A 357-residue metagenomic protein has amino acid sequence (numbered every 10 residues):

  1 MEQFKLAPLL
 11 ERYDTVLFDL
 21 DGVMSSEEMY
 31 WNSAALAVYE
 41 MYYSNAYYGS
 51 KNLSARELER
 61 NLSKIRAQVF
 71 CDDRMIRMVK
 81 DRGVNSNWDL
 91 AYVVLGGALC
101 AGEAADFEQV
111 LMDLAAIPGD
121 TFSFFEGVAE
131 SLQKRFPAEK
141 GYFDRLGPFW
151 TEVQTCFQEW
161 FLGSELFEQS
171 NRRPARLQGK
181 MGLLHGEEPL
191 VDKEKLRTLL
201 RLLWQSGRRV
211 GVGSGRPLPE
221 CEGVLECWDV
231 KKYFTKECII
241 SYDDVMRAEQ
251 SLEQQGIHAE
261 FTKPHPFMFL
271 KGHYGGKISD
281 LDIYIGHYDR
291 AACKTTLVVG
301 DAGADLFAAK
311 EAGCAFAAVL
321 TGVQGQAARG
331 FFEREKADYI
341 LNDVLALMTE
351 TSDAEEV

Functional and structural regions predicted by a protein language model:
E2-F70, D89-Y92: Active-site neighborhood of HAD-like aspartate-dependent phosphohydrolases
Q3-A7, L17, F149, T155 (+3 more regions): Short, acidic loop-to-helix structural element flanking the phosphoryl-transfer center in phosphate-processing enzymes
A7, A346-V357: Short amphipathic alpha-helix with an adjacent loop that forms part of the alpha/beta core around
S54-Q169: Non-catalytic, alpha-helical, charged scaffold/linker segments that couple or flank catalytic or architectural cores
E187-K193, G211, P217-T296: Substrate-recognition "cap/lid" segment bordering the active-site pocket of phosphatases
L200-Q205, H273, L306-E311: Surface-exposed amphipathic alpha-helices with a cationic face
G215, T295-Y339: Acidic, Mg2+-coordinating phosphoryl-transfer loop and its flanking beta/alpha structural elements, shared across
I240-S241, D338-L347: Short acidic-hydrophobic, aromatic-tinged amphipathic segments that line or gate anion-handling sites
